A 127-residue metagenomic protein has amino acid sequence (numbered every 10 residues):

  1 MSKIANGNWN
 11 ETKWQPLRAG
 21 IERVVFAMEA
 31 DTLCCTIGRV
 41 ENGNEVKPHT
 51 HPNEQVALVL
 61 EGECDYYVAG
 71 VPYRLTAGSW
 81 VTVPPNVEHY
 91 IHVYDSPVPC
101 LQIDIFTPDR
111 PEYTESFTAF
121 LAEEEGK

Functional and structural regions predicted by a protein language model:
M1-T32, F117-K127: A short, N-terminal "cap"/entry segment at the start of jelly-roll beta-barrel domains of the cupin/DSBH fold
R18, T32-L33, G38, Y90-K127: Double-stranded beta-helix
C35-T50: Conserved short histidine dyad/triad with adjacent acidic residue
N42, P52, V71, V87-E88 (+1 more regions): A generic "binding-loop/recognition-motif" signal
P48, Y66-Y67, V83, H89-S96: Short beta-strand His + acidic residue motifs that chelate non-heme Fe in jelly-roll/DSBH and cupin folds
N53-C64, A69: Glycine- and acidic-residue-biased ligand/ion/polar-headgroup-sensing regions
E54, T82-V83, D104-P108: Hydrophobic alpha-helical segments of small multi-pass membrane proteins
G70-N86: Short acidic-glycine-tyrosine-enriched beta hairpin
